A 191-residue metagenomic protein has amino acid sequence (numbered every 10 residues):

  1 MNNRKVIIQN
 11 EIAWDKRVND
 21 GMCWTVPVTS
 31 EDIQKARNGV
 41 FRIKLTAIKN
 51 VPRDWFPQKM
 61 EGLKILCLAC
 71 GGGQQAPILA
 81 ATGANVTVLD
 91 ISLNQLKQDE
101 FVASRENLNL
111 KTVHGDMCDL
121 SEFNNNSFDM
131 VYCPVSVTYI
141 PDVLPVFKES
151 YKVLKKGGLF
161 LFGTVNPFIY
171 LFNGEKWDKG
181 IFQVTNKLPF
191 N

Functional and structural regions predicted by a protein language model:
M1-Q34: N-terminal, positively charged/glycine-rich alpha-helical extensions of SAM-dependent methyltransferases
P27-L63: Conserved alpha-helix/loop element of class I SAM-dependent methyltransferases that forms part of the SAM/SAH-binding
K59-M60, N124-N125, F147: A short, aliphatic-rich alpha-helical micro-motif
L63-D119: Class I SAM-dependent methyltransferase SAM/SAH-binding core
C118-V131: A short acidic, Gly/Pro-enriched loop at the edge of an enzyme's catalytic core that lines a small-molecule cofactor
D129-L144: A short SAM/SAH-binding and catalytic strip from SAM-dependent methyltransferases
L144-L159: A short glycine-rich, Lys/Arg-flanked "PGG" loop and its adjoining helix->strand segment in the class I
L159-N191: Conserved class I S-adenosyl-L-methionine
